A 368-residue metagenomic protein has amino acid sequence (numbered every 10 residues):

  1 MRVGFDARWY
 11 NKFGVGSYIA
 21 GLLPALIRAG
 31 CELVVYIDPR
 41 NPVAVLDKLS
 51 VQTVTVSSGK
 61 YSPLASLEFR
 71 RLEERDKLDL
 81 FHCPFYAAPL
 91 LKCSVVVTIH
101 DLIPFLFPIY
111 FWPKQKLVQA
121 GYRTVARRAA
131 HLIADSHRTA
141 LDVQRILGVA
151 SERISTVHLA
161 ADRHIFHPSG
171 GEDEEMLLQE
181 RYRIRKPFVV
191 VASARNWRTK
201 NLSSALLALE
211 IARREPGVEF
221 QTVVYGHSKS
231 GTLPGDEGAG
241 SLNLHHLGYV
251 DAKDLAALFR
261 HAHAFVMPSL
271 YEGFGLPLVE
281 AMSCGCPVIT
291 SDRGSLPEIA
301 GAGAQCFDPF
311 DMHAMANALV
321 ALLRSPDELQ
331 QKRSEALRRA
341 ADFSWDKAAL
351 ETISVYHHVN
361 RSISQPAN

Functional and structural regions predicted by a protein language model:
M1-N368: Carbohydrate transferase catalytic cores enriched for Leloir-type hexosyltransferases
